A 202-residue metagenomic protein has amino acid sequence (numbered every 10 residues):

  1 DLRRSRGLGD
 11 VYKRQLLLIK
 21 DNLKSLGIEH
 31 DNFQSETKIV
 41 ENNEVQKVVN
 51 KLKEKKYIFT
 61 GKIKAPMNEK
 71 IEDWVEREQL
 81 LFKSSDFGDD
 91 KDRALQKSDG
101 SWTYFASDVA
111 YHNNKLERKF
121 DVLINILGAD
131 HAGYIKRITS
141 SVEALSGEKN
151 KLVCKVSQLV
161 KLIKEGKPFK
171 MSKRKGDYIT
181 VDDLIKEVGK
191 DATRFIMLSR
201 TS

Functional and structural regions predicted by a protein language model:
D1, D92, S98, F120-V122 (+1 more regions): Alpha-helical hydrophobic/aromatic positions enriched in membrane-embedded helices and signal peptides
D1-L2, N113-K115: Short, flexible, glycine/charge-rich loop motifs used to bind or transfer phosphoryl groups or to couple energy/partner
D1-Y12: Single conserved hydrophobic/aromatic residue that forms the stacking wall/gate of nucleotide- or nucleobase-binding
R6, L116-S202: Catalytic adenosine-cofactor/nucleotide-binding cores of aminoacyl-tRNA synthetases and other
D10-Y104, Y111-H112: Active-site neighborhoods of enzyme catalytic cores
Q15-L18, E44-V48, D108, Y134 (+3 more regions): General structural feature for long, well-ordered alpha-helical segments within catalytic domains of soluble enzymes
T60-K62, F82-S85, Q96-S98, F105-A106 (+4 more regions): Generic beta-strand/beta-sheet core signal
